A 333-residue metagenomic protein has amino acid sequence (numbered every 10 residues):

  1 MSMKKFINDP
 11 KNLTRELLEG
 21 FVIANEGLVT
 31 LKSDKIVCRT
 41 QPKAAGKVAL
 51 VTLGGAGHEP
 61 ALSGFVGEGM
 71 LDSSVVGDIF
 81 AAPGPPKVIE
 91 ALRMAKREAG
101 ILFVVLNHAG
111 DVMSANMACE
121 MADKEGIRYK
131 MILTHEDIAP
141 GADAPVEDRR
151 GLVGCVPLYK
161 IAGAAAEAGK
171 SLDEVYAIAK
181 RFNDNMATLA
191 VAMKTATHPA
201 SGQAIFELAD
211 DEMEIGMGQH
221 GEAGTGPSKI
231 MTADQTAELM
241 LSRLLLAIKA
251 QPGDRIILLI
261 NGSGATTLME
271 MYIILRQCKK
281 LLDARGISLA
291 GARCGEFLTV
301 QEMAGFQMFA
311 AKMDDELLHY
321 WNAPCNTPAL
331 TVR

Functional and structural regions predicted by a protein language model:
M1-L50, D315-R333: N-terminal amphipathic/basic leader segments beginning at the initiator methionine
K4, V48-G55, L71-S74, G100-A109 (+4 more regions): Short glycine-rich or small-residue beta-strand-to-loop segments that form or flank ligand, phosphate, metal/Fe-S
H58, L62-E98: Glycine-rich oxoanion-binding loops at beta->alpha junctions
S74-I79, D123-D148, R285-L289: Short, acidic/small-residue loops that bind anionic groups at enzyme active sites
V112-E125, P145, E270-R276: Short Gly/Thr/Asp-enriched flexible loops that form oxyanion-binding sites at enzyme active sites
L133-E174, I178-N185: Short alpha-helices
A168-I273: Mixed-charge interfacial surface used for oligomerization/domain docking and macromolecular partner engagement
R243-R333: C-terminal non-catalytic interaction/assembly regions of soluble proteins
